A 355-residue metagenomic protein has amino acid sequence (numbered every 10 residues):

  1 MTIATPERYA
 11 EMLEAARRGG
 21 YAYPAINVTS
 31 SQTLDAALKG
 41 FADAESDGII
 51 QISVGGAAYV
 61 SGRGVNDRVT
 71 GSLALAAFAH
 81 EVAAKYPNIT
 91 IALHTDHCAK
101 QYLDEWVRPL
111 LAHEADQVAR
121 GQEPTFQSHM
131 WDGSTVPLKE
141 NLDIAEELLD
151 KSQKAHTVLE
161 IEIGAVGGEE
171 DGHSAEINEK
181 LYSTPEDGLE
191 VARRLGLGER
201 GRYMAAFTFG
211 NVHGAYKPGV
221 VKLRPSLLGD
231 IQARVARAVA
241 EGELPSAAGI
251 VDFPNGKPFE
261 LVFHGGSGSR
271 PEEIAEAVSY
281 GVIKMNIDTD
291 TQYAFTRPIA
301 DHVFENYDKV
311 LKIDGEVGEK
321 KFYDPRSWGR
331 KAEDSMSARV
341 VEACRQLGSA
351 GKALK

Functional and structural regions predicted by a protein language model:
E7-A15, S31-A58, G64-N66, T70-N88 (+3 more regions): Alpha/beta enzyme core
A16-G19, Y23, V28: N-terminal signal-anchor module of multipass membrane proteins
A25-N27, D47-Q51, A92-H94: Short, conserved beta-strand segments within well-ordered enzyme catalytic domains that often line or immediately flank
I26-N27, S134, I177-K180, K217-V220 (+3 more regions): Glycine- and other small-residue-rich loops at beta-strand/loop junctions that grip anionic moieties
V28, H94-A99, F259-S269: Glycine-rich beta-to-alpha transition loops that act as phosphate-gripper elements at the mouths of alpha/beta enzyme
G266-H302: Active-site/pore-lining binding-face segments in mid-to-C-terminal subdomains
F304-K355: Extended, intrinsically disordered, low-complexity segments
